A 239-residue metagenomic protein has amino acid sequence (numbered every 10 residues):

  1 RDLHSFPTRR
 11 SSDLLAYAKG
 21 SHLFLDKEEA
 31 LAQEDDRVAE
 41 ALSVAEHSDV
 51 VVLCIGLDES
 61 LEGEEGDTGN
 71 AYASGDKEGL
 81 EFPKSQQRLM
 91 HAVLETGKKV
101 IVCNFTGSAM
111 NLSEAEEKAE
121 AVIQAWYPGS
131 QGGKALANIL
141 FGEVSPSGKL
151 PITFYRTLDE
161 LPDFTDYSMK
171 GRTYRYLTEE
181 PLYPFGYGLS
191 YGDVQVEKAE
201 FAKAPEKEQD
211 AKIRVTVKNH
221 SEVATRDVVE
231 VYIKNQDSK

Functional and structural regions predicted by a protein language model:
R1, S5, R9-K239: C-terminal non-catalytic regions of proteins with extracellular/luminal or membrane-system context
